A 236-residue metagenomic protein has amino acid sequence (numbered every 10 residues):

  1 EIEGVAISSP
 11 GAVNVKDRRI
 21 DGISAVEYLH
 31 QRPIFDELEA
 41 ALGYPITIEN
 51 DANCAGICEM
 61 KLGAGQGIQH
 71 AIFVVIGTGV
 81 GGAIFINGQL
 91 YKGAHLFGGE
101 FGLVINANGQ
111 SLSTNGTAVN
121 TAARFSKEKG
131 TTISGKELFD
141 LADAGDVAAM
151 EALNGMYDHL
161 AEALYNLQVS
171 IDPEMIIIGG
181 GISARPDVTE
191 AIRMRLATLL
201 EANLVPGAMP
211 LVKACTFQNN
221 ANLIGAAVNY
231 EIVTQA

Functional and structural regions predicted by a protein language model:
E1-V5, V13-R19, F35-P45, K61-H70 (+2 more regions): ATP-binding/phosphotransfer module of carbohydrate and carboxylate kinases, centering on a glycine-rich
A6-P10, E49, F73-G79: Short beta-strand segments
S9, I86-N87: A cytosolic small-molecule/anion-sensing beta-strand core signal
R18-Q31: A charged helix-plus-loop insertion that forms the helical arch/lid used to bind and gate nucleic-acid substrates
A25, H95-L96, G116: Short clusters of small/polar residues that mark proteolytic maturation junctions
Y28, G98-E100: A short acidic/small-residue loop/turn micro-motif
V80-F85, V104: Short beta-strand scaffold segments in enzyme catalytic cores
